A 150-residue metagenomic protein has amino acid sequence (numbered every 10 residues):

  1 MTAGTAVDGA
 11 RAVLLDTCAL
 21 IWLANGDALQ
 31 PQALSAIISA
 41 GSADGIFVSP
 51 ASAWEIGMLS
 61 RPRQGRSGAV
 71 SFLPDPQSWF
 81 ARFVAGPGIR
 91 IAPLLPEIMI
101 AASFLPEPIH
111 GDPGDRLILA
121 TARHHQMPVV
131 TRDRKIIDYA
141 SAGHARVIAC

Functional and structural regions predicted by a protein language model:
M1-D8, L119-C150: Acidic, PIN/NYN-like endoribonuclease modules and their adjacent C-terminal/linker elements
M1-V48, Q64-P76, R134: Short, well-structured N-terminal submotif of metal-dependent ribonuclease cores
A19, S52-A53, I98, I118 (+1 more regions): Alpha-helix capping/helix-boundary segments
G45, G88-R90, R146: Conserved beta-strand segments of alpha/beta enzyme cores
I56: Phosphate/NTP-binding elements of NTP-utilizing enzymes
S60-I89, E97: Active-site-proximal, substrate-binding regions of enzyme catalytic domains and RNA-binding/basic surfaces
A85-R132: Active-site neighborhoods of divalent-metal-dependent phosphate/nucleic-acid chemistry enzymes
